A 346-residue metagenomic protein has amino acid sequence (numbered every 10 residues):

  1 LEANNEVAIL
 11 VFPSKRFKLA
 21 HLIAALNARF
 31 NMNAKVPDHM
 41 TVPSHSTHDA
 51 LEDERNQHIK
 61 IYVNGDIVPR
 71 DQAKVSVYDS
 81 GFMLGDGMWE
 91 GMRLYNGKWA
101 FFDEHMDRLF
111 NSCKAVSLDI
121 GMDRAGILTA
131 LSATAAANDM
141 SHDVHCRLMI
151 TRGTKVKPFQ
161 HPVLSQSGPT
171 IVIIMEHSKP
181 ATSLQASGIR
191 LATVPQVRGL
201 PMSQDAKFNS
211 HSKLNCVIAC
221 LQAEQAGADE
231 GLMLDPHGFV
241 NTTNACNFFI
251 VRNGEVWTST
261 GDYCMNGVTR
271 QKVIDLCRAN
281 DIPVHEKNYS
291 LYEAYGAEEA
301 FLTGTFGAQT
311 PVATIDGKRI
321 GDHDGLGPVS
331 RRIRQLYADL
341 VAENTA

Functional and structural regions predicted by a protein language model:
L1-K35: N-terminal amphipathic/basic-hydrophobic helices that include classical n-h-c signal peptides and signal-anchor
L26, F30-L232, P236-F239, M265 (+1 more regions): Conserved alpha/beta cores of soluble small-molecule-handling proteins
F239-T260: Glycine- and Gly-Pro-enriched alpha-helical subdomains that act as flexible, kink-prone "lid/hinge" or packing modules
T269-Q271: Secondary-structure junction motif
